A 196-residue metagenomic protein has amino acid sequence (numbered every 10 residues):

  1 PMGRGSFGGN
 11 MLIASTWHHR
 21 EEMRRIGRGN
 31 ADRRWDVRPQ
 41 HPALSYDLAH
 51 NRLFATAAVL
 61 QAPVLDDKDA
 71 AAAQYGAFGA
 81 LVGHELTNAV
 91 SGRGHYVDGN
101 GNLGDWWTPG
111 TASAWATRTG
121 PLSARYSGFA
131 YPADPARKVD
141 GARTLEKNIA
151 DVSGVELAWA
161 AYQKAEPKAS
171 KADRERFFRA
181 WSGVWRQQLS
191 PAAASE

Functional and structural regions predicted by a protein language model:
P1-E196: Intrinsically disordered, low-complexity linker/terminal regions across diverse proteins
